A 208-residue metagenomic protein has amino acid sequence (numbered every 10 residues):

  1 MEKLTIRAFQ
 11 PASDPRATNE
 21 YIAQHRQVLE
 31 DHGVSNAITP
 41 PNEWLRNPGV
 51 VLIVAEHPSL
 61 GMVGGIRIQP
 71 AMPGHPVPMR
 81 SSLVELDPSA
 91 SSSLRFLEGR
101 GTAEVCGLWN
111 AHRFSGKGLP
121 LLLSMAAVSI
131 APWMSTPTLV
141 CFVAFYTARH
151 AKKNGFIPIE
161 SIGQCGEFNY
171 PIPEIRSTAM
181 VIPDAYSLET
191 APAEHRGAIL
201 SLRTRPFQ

Functional and structural regions predicted by a protein language model:
M1-S35, W44-R46, L108-R113, P132-Q208: Terminal substrate-recognition subdomain of acyl/acetyltransferases
E30-V63, R67: Active-site rim helix/loop that mediates acceptor-substrate recognition in acyltransferases
T39-P40, A90-S92, S124-A127: A generic local structural motif
V54, M62-G65, E104, T138-F142: A structural signal for short, well-ordered beta-strand segments and their strand-loop junctions that often border
R67-A111, F168-P173: Conserved acyl-donor/pantetheine-binding loop and adjacent beta-alpha core of acyl/acetyltransferases and related
L86-D87, V105, M125-S129, L139: Aromatic (often tryptophan-rich) hydrophobic motifs at membrane interfaces
G99, K117-L121, C141: Short, amphipathic alpha-helical segments
S115-S129: Conserved acetyl-CoA-binding loop-helix of GNAT-fold acetyltransferases
